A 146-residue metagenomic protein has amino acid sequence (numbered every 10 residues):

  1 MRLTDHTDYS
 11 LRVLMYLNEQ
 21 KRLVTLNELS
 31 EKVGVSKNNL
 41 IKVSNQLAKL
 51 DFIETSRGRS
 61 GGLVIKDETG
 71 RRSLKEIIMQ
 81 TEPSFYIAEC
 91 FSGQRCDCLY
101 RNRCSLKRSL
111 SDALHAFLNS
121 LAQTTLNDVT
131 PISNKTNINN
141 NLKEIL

Functional and structural regions predicted by a protein language model:
L3-D5, Y9-V35, N45, E54: N-terminal helix-turn-helix DNA-binding core of bacterial DNA-binding proteins
T25-L26, E31, A48, I65-K66 (+1 more regions): Solvent-exposed interaction patches of small proteins and small membrane subunits
T25-N27, S56, I87-C90, N127-P131: Short, hydrophobic secondary-structure boundary micro-motifs
N38: Key DNA-contact positions within bacterial/archaeal DNA-binding proteins
L50-I65: Beta-hairpin "wing" of winged helix-turn-helix
T69-G93, L106-L114: Conserved segment of winged-helix/HTH DNA-binding domains
S92-L146: C-terminal regulatory/oligomerization modules of transcriptional regulators
